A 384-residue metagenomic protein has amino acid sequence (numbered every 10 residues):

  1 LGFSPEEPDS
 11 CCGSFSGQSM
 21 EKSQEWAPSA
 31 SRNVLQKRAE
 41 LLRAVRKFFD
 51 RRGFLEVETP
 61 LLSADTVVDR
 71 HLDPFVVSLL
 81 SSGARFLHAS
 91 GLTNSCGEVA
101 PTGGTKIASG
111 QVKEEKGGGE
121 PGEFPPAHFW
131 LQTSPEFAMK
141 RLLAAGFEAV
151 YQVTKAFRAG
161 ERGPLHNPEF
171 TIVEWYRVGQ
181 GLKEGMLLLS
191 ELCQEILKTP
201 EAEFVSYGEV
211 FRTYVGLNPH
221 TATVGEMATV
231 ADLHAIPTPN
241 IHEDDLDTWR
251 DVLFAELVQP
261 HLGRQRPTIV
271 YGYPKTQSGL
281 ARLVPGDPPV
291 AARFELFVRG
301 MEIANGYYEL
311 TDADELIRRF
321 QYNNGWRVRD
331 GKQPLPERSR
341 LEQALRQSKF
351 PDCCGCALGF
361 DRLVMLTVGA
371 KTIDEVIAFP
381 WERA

Functional and structural regions predicted by a protein language model:
L1-S19, S81-P125: Intrinsic disorder/low-complexity segments
G17-L80: TRNA-binding/sensing appendages of the translation machinery
E25, P60-S82, F86, P125-L142 (+3 more regions): A translation/RNA-centric and nucleic-acid-associated enzymatic feature enriched in Class II aminoacyl-tRNA synthetases
L42, R46, D50, M186-C193 (+2 more regions): Hydrophobic face of alpha-helices
F48-R52, I196, P260: Short alpha-helical functional segments enriched in proximate histidine and acidic residues
G181-Y207: Acidic, low-complexity central loop/insert segments
E201-H220: Short, conserved secondary-structure transition motifs
